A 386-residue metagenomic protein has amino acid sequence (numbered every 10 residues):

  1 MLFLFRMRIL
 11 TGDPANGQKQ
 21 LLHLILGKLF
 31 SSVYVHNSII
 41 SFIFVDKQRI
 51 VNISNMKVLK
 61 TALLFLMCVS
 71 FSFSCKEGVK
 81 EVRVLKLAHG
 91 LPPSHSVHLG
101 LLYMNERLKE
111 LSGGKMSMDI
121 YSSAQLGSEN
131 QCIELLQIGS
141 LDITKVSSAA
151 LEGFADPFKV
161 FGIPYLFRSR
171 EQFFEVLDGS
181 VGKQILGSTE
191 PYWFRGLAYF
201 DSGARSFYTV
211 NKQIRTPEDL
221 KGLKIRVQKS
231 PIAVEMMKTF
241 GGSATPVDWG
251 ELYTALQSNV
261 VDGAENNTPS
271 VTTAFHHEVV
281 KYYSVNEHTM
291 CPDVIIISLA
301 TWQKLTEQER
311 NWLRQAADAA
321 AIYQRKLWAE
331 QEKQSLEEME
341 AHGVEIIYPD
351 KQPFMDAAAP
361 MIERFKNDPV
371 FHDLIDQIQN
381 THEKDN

Functional and structural regions predicted by a protein language model:
M1-V84, N386: Short, low-complexity disordered leader/linker segments with a strong preference for bacterial N-terminal type II
C75-E171, V181, T189-N386: N-terminal secretory/targeting leader peptides
